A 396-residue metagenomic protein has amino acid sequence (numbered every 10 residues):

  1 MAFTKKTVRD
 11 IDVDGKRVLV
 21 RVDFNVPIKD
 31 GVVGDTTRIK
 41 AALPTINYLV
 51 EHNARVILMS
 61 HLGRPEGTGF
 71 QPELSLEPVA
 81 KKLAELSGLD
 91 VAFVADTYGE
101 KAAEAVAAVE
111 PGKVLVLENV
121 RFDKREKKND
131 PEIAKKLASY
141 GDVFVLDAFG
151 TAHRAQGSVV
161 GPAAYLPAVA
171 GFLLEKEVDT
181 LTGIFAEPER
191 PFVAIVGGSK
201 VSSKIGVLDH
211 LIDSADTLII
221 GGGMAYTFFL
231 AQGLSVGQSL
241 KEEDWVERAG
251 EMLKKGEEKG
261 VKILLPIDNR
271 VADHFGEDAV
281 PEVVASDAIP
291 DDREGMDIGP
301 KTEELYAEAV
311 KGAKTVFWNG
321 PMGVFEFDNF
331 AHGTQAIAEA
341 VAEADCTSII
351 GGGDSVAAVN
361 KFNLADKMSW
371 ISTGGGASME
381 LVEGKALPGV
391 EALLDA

Functional and structural regions predicted by a protein language model:
M1-A396: Active-site loop-to-helix "anion-binding N-cap" substructures in soluble metabolic enzymes
